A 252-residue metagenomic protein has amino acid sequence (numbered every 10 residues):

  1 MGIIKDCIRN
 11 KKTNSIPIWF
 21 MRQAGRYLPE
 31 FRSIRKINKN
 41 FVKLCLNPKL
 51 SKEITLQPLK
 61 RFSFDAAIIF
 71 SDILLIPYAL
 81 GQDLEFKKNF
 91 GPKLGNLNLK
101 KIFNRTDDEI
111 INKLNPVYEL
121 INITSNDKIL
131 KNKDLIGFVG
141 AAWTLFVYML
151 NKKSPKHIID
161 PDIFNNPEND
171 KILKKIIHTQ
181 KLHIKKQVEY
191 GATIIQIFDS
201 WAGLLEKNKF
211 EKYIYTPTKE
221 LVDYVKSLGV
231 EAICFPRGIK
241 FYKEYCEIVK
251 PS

Functional and structural regions predicted by a protein language model:
M1-F86, E220, K250: N-terminal basic, low-complexity leaders that serve as flexible interaction/assembly modules and, when applicable, as
C7-Q23, F64-N89, I111-K156: Glycine-rich, aromatic-flanked loop segments that form ligand/cofactor-binding clefts across common enzyme folds
K39-L44, N89-K93, D107-D108, H157-P161 (+1 more regions): Short, surface-exposed linear patches
V42-K43, F103-N115, D170: The substrate-binding groove and active-site-proximal loops of carbohydrate-active enzymes, especially glycoside
P48-K52, L97-F103, N165-D170, K226-L228: Short C-terminal domain-edge/linker segments immediately following a structured domain
I68-K88, L94-N98, I102-I110, A192-E211: Glycine-rich, proline-tolerant flexible connector loops at the mouths of alpha/beta enzymes
K113-S252: Active-site loop segments of alpha/beta catalytic cores
